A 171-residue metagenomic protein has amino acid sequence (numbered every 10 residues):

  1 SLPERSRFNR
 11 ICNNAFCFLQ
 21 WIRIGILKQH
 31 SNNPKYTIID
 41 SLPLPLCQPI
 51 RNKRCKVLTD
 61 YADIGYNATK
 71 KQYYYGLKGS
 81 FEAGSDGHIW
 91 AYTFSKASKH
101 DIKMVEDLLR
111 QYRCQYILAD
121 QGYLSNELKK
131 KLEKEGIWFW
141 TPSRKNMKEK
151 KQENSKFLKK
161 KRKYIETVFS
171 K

Functional and structural regions predicted by a protein language model:
S1-K171: Short alpha-helical elements
